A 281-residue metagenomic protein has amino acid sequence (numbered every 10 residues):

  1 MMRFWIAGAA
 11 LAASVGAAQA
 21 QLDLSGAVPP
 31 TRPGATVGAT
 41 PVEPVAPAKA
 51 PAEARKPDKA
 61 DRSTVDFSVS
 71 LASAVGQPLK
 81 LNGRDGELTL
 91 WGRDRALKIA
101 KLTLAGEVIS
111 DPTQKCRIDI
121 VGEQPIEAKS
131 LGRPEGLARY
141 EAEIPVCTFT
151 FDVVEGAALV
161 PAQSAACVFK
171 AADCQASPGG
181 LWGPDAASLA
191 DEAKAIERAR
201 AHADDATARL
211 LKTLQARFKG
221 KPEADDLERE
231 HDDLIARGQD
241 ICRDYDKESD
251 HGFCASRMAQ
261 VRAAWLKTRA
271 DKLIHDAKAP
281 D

Functional and structural regions predicted by a protein language model:
M1-D23: Sec-dependent N-terminal signal peptides
Q21-D281: N-terminal alpha-helical modules
